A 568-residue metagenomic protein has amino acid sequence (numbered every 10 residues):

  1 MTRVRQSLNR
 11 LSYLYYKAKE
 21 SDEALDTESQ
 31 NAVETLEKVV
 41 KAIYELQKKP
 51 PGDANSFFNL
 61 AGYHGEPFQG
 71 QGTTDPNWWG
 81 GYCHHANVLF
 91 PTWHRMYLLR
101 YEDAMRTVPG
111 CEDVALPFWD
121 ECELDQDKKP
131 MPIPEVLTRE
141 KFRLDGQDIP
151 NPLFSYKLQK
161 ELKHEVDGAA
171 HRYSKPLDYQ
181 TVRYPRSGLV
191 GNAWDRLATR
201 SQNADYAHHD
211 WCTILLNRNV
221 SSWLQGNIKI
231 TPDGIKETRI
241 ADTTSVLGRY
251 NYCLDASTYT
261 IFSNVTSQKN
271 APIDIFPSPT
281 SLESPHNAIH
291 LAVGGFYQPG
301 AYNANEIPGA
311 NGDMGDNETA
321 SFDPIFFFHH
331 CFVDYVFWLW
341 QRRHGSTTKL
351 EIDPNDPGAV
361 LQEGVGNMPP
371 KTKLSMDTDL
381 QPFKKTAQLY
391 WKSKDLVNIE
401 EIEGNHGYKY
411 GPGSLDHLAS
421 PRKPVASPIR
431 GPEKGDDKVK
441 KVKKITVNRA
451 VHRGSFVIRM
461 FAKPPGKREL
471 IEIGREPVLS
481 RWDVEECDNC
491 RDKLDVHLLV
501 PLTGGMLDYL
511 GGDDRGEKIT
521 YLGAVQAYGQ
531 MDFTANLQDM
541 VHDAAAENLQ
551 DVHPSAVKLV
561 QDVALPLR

Functional and structural regions predicted by a protein language model:
M1-R568: C-terminal accessory segments of proteins
